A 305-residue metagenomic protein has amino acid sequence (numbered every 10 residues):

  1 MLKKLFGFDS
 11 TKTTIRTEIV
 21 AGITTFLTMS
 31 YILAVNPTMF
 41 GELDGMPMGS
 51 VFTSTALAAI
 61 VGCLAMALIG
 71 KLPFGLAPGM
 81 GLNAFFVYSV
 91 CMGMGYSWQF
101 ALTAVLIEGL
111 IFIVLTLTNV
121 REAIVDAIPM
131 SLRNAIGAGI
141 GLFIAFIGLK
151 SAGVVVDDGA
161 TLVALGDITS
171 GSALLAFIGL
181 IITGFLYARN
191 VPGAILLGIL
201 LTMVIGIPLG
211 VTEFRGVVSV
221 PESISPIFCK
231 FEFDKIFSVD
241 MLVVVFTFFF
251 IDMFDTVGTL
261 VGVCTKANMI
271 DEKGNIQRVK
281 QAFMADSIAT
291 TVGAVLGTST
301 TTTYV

Functional and structural regions predicted by a protein language model:
M1-T13: Short, Lys/Arg-rich, polar N-terminal cytosolic tail immediately upstream of the first transmembrane signal-anchor
S10-I23: N-terminal membrane topogenic signal
T11, F40-L57, F246-V305: Membrane-embedded helical hairpins/re-entrant loop segments and their flanking transmembrane helices within multi-pass
V20-I168: Early transmembrane hairpin of solute transport permeases
T28, G166-L180, P192, S225-L260: Hydrophobic, membrane-embedded alpha-helices of multi-pass small-molecule transporters
A58-M66, N83-V87, F177-T183, D286-T290 (+1 more regions): Hydrophobic, membrane-inserted alpha-helices
G62-G75, G184-N190, F248-D255, D286-L296: Transmembrane alpha-helix interface/packing and boundary motifs in multi-pass membrane proteins, characterized by
I181-S223, F249-M253: Flexible hinge motifs at transmembrane-helix junctions and intramembrane kinks/re-entrant loops in multi-pass membrane
